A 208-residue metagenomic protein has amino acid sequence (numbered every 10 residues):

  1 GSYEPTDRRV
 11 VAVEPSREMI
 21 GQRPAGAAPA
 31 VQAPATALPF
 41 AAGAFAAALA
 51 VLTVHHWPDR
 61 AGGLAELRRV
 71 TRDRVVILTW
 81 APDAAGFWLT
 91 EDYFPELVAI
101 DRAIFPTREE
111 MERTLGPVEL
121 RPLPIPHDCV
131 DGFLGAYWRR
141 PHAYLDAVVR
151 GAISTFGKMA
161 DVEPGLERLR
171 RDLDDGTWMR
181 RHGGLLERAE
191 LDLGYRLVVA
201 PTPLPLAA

Functional and structural regions predicted by a protein language model:
G1-L38, G62: Class I SAM-dependent methyltransferase SAM/SAH-binding core
P39-A41, P58: GHKL-family ATP-binding catalytic core of two-component histidine kinases
F45-A46, R72: Local beta-strand N-terminus motif with an aromatic residue
L49: A conserved beta-strand element that flanks and buttresses the S-adenosyl-L-methionine
L52-H56, T79: Short catalytic micro-motifs in class I SAM-dependent methyltransferases
A61-V75: A short glycine-rich, Lys/Arg-flanked "PGG" loop and its adjoining helix->strand segment in the class I
R74-E109, D128-G135: Conserved class I S-adenosyl-L-methionine
E119-A208: Conserved Class I S-adenosyl-L-methionine
